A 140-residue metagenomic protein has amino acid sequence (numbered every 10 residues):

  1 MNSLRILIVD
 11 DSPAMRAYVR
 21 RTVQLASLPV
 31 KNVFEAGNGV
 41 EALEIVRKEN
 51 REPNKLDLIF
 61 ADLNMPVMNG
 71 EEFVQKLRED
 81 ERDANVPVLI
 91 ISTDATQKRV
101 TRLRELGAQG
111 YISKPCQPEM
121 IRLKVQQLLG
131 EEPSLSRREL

Functional and structural regions predicted by a protein language model:
D11, K114: A Lys-centered signature of the CheY-like receiver
P13-F34: Two-component/phosphorelay signaling modules centered on CheY-like receiver
E35-L58: Acidic, metal-coordinating helix/loop segments flanking the phosphotransfer/catalytic sites of two-component signaling
D62, S92: Active-site residues of response regulator receiver
M65: Receiver (REC) domain active-site loop signature in two-component systems and cognate sites in sensor histidine kinases
C116-V125: C-terminal output helix
